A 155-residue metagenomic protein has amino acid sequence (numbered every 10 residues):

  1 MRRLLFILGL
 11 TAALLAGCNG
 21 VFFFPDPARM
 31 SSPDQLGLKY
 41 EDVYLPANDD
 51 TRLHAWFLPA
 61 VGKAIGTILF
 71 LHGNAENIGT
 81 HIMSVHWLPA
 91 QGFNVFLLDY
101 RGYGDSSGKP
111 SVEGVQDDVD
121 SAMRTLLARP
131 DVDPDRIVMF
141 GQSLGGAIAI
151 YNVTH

Functional and structural regions predicted by a protein language model:
M1-A16: Sec-dependent bacterial lipoprotein signal peptides
A13-P46: An N-terminal hydrophobic leader/cap segment in hydrolases
E41, T51-L53, D135: Short beta-strand or tight-loop elements that sit immediately N-terminal to catalytic metal-binding acidic residues
N48-T125: Membrane-embedded segments
L88, N152-V153: Aromatic pocket-lining residues of Rossmann-like dinucleotide-binding sites
R129: Acidic-histidine catalytic/liganding microenvironments
V132-S143: Alpha/beta-hydrolase fold nucleophile elbow
G141-Y151: Glycine-rich nucleophile elbow surrounding the catalytic serine of serine-hydrolase chemistry
